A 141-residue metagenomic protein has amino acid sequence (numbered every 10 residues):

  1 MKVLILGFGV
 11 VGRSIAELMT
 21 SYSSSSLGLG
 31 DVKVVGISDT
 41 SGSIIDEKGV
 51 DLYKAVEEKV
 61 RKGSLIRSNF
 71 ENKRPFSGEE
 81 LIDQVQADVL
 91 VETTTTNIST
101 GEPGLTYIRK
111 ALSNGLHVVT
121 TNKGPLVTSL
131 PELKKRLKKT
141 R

Functional and structural regions predicted by a protein language model:
M1-S113: N-terminal glycine-/serine-/threonine-rich beta1-alpha1-beta2 phosphate-ribose binding loop of Rossmann-like
L90, V118-V119: Hydrophobic residues within beta-strands of alpha/beta enzymes
T95-N114, T120-R141: Rossmann-fold NAD(P)-binding glycine/threonine-rich loop
